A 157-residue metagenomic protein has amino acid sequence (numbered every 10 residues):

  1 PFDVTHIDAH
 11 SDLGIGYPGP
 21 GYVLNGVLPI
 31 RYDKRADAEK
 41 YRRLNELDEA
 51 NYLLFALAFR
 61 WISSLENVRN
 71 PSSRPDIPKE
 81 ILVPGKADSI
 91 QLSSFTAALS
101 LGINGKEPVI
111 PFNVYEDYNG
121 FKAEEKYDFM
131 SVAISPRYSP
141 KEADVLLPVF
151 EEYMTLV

Functional and structural regions predicted by a protein language model:
P1-V157: Conserved alpha-helical scaffold segments that buttress catalytic/binding sites
